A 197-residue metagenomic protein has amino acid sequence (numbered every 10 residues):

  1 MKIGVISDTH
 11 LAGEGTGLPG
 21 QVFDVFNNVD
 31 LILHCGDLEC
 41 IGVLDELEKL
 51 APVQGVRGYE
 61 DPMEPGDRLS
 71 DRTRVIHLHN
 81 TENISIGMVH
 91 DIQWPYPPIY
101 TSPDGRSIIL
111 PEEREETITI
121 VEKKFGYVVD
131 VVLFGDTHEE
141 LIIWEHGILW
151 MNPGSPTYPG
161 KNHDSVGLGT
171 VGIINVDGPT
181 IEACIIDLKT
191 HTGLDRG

Functional and structural regions predicted by a protein language model:
K2, D30-L31, P52, E182: Residues at the starts of beta-strands that form the adenosine-phosphate
V5-G20, D24-N28, L38-L133, T137-P156: Conserved catalytic scaffold of divalent metal-dependent phosphoesterases
I6, R74-N80, M151-G197: Binuclear metal-dependent phosphoesterase catalytic core
V29-E39, I186-D187: A short beta-strand-loop structural module common to alpha/beta enzyme folds
